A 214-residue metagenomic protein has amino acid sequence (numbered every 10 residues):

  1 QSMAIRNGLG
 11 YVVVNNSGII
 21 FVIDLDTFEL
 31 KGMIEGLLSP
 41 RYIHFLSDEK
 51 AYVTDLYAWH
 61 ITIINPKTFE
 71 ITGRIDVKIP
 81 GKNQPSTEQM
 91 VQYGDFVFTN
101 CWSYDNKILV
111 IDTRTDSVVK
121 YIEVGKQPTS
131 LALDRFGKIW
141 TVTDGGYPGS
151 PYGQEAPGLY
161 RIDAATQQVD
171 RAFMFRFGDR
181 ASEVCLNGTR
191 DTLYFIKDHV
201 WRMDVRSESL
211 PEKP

Functional and structural regions predicted by a protein language model:
Q1-P214: Predominantly soluble domains enriched in secretory-pathway, periplasmic, or organellar proteins
